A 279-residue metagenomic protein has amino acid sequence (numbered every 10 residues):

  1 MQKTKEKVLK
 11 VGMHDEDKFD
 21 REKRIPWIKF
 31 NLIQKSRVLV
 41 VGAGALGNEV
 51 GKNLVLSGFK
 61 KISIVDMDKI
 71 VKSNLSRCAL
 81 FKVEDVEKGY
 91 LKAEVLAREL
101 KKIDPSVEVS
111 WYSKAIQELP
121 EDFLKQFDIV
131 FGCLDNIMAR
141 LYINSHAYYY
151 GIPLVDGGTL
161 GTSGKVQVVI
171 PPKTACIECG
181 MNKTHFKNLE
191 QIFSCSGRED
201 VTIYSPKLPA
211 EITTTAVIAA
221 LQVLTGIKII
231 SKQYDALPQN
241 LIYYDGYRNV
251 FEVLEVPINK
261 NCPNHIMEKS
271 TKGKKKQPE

Functional and structural regions predicted by a protein language model:
M1-L39, K72, M267, K274-E279: N-terminal charged helix/coil linker that caps or initiates catalytic domains
V40-A43, I64: Hydrophobic Val/Ile/Leu positions in short beta-strands of Rossmann-like dinucleotide-binding domains
L46: Hydrophobic/small residue at the entry helix of a nucleotide-binding pocket
G51-K52, N144: Generic hydrophobic/aromatic pocket-lining and core-packing "Φ" positions
L56-K61: Conserved S-adenosyl-L-methionine
I64-D104: Glycine-rich phosphate-binding loop and adjoining beta1-alpha1-beta2 segment of Rossmann-like nucleotide-binding folds
V109-W111, E121-I218, K228-Y234, D245-P278: E1/E1-like adenylate-forming module used to activate ubiquitin-like modifiers and sulfur-carrier proteins
S113-A115: Conserved acidic residues
